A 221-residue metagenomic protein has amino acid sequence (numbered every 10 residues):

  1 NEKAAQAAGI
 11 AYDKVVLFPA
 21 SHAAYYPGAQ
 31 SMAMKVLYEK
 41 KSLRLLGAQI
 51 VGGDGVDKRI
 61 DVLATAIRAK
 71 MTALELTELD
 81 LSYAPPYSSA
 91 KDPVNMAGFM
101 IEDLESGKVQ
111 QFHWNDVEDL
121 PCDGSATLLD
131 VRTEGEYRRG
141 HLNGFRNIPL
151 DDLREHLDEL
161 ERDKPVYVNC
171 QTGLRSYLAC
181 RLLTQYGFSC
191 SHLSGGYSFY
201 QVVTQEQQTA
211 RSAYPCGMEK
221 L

Functional and structural regions predicted by a protein language model:
N1-G53, P85-S89, P93-D119: Mid-to-C-terminal Rossmann-like scaffold of FAD/NAD(P)H-dependent oxidoreductases
N1-K3, I60-D61, Y177: Residue-level marker for well-ordered alpha-helical positions
Q6, I67, T184: Anion (oxyanion) recognition and catalysis
I10, K70-M71, S125: Residue-level recognition of short, well-ordered coil/turn positions that link secondary-structure elements
L37, R132-E134: Anionic group-transfer/hydrolysis microenvironments
G53-A73: A short, polar/charged loop-to-alpha-helix boundary motif
L74-A126, E134-Y167, Q171-L221: Rhodanese-like catalytic fold shared by cysteine-dependent sulfurtransferases and DSP/PTP-type phosphatases
L129: Active-site flanking residues adjacent to catalytic metal/cofactor-binding acidic residues
